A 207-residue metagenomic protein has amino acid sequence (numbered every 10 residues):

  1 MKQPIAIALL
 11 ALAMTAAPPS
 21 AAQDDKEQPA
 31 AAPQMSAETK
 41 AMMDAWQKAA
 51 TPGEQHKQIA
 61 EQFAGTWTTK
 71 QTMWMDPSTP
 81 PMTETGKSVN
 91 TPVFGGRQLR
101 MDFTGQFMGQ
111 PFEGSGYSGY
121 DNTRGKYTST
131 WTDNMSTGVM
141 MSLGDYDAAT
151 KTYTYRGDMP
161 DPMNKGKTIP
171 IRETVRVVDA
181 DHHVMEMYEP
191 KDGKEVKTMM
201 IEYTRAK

Functional and structural regions predicted by a protein language model:
K2-I7, A21-P80, A206-K207: Amphipathic/hydrophobic helical signal segments and adjacent flexible N-terminal regions that mediate secretion
A6-M14: Hydrophobic helical h-region of N-terminal Sec-dependent signal peptides in bacterial secretory/periplasmic proteins
A17-P18: N-terminal signal peptide c-region/cleavage motif recognized by signal peptidases
A50, K57, T69-R172: Central antiparallel beta-sheet cores of small beta-barrel/beta-sandwich binding domains
V177-D181: Residue-level recognition of beta-strand termini and adjacent short loop/turns
H182, Y188-K207: Edge beta-strand at a domain terminus
